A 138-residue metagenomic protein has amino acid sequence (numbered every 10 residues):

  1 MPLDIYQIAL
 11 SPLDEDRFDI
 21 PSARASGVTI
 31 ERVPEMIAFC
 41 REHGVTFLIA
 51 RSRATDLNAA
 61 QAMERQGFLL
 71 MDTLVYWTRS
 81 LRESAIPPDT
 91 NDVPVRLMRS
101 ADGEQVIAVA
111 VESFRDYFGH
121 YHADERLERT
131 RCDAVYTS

Functional and structural regions predicted by a protein language model:
D4-E31: STAS-typified acidic loop motif
S11-P12, V33-E35, W77, V111-D116: Short, flexible segments with low predicted structural confidence
S26-D102: Acyl-donor-binding surface of acyltransferase catalytic domains
G27-V28, P94-G119, R129: A short beta-loop-alpha structural element at the N-terminal edge of CoA-dependent acyl/N-acetyltransferase catalytic
V33, L70, G103, I107 (+1 more regions): A structural signal for well-ordered alpha-helical scaffolds and beta->alpha junctions
A60, T137-S138: Short hydrophobic/aromatic beta-strand element in the GNAT-like acyltransferase core that lines or flanks the acyl-donor
F118-T137: Conserved GNAT-fold acetyl-CoA-binding loop/helix
